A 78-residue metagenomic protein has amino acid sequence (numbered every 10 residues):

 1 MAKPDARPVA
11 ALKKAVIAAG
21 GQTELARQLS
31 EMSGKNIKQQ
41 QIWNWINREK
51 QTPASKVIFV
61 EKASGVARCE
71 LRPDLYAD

Functional and structural regions predicted by a protein language model:
M1-M32, I58, V66-P73: A short, Lys/Arg-rich alpha-helix, primarily the initiator
S33-Q51: Recognition helix of helix-turn-helix/homeodomain-like DNA-binding domains that insert into the DNA major groove
Q39, T52, G65-C69: Short amphipathic alpha-helical patches
N47-K62: Short, basic-rich loop-to-helix N-cap that marks the start of a DNA-contacting helix
